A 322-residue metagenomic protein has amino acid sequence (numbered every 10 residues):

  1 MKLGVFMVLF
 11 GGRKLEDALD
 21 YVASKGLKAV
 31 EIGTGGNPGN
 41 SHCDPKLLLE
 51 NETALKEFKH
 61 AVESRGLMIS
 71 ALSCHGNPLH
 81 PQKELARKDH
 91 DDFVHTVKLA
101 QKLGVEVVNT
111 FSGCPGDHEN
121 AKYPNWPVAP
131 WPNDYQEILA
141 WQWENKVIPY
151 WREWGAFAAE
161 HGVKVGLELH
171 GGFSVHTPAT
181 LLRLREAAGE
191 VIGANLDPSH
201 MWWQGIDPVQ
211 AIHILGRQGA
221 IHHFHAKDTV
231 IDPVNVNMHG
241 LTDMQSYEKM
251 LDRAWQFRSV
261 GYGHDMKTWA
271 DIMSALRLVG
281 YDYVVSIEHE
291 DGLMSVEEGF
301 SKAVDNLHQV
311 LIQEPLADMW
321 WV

Functional and structural regions predicted by a protein language model:
K2, R13, V30, L72 (+3 more regions): Acidic/histidine-rich catalytic cores of soluble enzymes
V5, V22, V30, V62 (+8 more regions): Conserved, mostly hydrophobic/aromatic
F10, S286-V296: A short, acidic, flexible beta-alpha connecting loop/helix-capping segment that sits on the rim of active
E16-D17, Y21, E57-S64, P78-G193 (+2 more regions): Active-site acidic/histidine proton-transfer and metal-coordination neighborhood in alpha/beta enzyme cores
A18-P38, G104: Catalytic domains of carbohydrate-active enzymes, especially glycoside hydrolases
E31-I32, I69-C74, E106-G113, V165-E168 (+1 more regions): Short beta-strand segments at enzyme active-site cores
G33-E57, S112-E119: Glycine-rich, proline-tolerant flexible connector loops at the mouths of alpha/beta enzymes
V296-L316: C-terminal helical cap(s) of enzyme catalytic domains, especially alpha/beta-barrels
